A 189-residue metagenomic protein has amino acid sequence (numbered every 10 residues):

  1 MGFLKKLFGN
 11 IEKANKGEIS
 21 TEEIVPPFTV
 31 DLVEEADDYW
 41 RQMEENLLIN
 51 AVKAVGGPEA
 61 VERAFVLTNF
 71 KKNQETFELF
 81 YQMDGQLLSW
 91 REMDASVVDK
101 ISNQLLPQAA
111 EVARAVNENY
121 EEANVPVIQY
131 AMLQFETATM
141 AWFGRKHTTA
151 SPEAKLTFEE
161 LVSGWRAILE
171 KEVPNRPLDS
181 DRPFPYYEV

Functional and structural regions predicted by a protein language model:
G2-E23: Low-complexity, charge- and small-residue-enriched intrinsically disordered regions
G2-F3, T137-V189: Acidic, proline/glycine-rich low-complexity IDRs
N10, A14-G17, N46, N50 (+6 more regions): Surface-exposed polar/charged interaction patches
S20-Q86: N-terminal "first-domain core" detector
L32-A36, S89-P107: Negatively charged, low-complexity tracts enriched in Asp/Glu with abundant Ser/Thr
G57-E59, N69-V97, F143-S163: Extended intrinsically disordered, low-complexity coil regions enriched in Ser, Thr, Gly, Ala and often Pro
N103-E153: Amphipathic protein-protein interaction modules
